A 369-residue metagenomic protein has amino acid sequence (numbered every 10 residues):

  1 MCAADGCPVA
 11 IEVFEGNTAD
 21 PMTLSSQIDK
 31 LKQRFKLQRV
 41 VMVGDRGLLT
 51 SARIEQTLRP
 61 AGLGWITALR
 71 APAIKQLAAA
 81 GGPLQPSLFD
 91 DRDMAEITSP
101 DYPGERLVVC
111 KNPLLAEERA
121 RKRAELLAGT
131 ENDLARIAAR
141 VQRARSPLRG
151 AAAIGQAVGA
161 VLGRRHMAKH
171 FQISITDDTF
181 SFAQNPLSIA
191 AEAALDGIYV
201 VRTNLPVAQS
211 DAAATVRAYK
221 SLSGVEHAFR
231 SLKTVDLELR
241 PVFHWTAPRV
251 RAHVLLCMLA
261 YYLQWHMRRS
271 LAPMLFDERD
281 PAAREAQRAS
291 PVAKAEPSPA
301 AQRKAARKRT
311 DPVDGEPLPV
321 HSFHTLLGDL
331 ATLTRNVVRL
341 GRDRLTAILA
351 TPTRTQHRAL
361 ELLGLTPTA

Functional and structural regions predicted by a protein language model:
M1-A369: Anion-binding and metal-coordination hotspots
